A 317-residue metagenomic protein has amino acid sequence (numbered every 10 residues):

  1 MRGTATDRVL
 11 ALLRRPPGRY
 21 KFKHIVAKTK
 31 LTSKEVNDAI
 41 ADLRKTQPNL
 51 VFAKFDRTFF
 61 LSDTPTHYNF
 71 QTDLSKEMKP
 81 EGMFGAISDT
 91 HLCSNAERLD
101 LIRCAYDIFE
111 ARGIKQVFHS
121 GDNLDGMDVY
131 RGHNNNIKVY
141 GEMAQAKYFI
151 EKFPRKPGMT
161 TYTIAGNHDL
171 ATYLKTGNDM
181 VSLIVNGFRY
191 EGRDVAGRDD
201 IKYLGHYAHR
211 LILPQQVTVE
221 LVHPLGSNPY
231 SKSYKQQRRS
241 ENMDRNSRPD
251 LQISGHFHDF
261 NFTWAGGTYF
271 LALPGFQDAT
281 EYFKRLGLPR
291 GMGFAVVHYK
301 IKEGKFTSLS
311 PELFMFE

Functional and structural regions predicted by a protein language model:
M1-I87: Acidic, histidine-bearing metal-coordination/catalytic regions of metal-dependent phosphoesterases
P17, M78-K79, F109-G113, R155-P157 (+2 more regions): Flexible, charged surface loops at secondary-structure boundaries
I25, V219-E220, L225-F316: Conserved beta-sheet core of the metallophosphoesterase superfamily
T72-G85, R210-E220, A265-T268: Beta-strand-turn-beta hairpins that frame and shape the catalytic cleft of phosphate-ester-processing enzymes
F84-A86, Q116-H119, T163, E220 (+1 more regions): Residue-level marker for buried hydrophobic side chains located in beta-strands that build the well-ordered beta-sheet
S88-H91, G121-L124, G166-D169, H223-G226 (+2 more regions): Active-site metal-binding loops of divalent metal-dependent hydrolases
L92-V195, I201: Core catalytic region of metal-dependent phosphoesterases/phosphodiesterases, especially metallo-beta-lactamase-like
R189-G226: Long, positively charged binding patches that form subdomain-scale interaction surfaces for polyanionic ligands
